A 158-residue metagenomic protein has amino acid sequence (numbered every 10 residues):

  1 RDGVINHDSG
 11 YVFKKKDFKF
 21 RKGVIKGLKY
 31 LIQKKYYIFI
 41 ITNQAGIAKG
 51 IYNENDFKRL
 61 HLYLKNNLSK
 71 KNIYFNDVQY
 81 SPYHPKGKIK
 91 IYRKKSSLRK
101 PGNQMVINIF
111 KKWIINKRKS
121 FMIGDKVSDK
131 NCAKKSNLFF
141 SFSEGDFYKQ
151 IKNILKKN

Functional and structural regions predicted by a protein language model:
R1, T42, G124-D125: Active-site flanking residues adjacent to catalytic metal/cofactor-binding acidic residues
R1-Y37: Active-site neighborhood of HAD-like aspartate-dependent phosphohydrolases
I5-N6, G46-K49, P85-G87, D129-K130: Short, active-site-adjacent cap segments at secondary-structure transitions
H7, I40-T42, F142: Hydrophobic residues in well-ordered beta-strands that form the structural core
K16-D17, G50-N55, R93: Short, solvent-exposed loop/turn segments at secondary-structure boundaries
V24, L28-L64, Y74-H84: Substrate-recognition element of Asp-dependent hydrolases with the DxDx(T/V) motif
N55-K58, L62-N76, K88-M122, K126-N158: Asp-based, Mg2+/Mn2+-dependent phosphohydrolase catalytic module
